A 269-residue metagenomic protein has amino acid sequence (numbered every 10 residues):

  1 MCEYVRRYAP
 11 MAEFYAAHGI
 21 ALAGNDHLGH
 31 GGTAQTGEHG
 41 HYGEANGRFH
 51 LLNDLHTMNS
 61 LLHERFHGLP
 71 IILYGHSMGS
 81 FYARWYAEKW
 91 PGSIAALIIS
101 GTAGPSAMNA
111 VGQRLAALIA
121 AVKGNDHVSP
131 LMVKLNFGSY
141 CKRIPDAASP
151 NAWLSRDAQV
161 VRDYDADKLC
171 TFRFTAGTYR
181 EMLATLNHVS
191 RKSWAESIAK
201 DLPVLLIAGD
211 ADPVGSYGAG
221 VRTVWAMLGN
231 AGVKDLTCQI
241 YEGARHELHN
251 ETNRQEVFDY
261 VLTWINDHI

Functional and structural regions predicted by a protein language model:
M1-E3, S77-M78, D210-A211: Active-site glycine-rich loops that stabilize anionic/oxyanionic intermediates across multiple enzyme folds
R7-E38: Conserved alpha/beta-hydrolase
G43-E64: Alpha/beta-hydrolase active-site loop
R65-S77: Alpha/beta-hydrolase fold nucleophile elbow
Y74, A83-L169: Alpha/beta-hydrolase-fold enzymes
L206-A208: Short beta-strand/loop motif that positions the catalytic acidic residue of the alpha/beta-hydrolase fold
P213-T223: Conserved alpha/beta-hydrolase "acid-adjacent" motif
A231, D235-I269: Catalytic active-site module of serine/aspartate enzymes centered on a nucleophile-bearing elbow/loop
